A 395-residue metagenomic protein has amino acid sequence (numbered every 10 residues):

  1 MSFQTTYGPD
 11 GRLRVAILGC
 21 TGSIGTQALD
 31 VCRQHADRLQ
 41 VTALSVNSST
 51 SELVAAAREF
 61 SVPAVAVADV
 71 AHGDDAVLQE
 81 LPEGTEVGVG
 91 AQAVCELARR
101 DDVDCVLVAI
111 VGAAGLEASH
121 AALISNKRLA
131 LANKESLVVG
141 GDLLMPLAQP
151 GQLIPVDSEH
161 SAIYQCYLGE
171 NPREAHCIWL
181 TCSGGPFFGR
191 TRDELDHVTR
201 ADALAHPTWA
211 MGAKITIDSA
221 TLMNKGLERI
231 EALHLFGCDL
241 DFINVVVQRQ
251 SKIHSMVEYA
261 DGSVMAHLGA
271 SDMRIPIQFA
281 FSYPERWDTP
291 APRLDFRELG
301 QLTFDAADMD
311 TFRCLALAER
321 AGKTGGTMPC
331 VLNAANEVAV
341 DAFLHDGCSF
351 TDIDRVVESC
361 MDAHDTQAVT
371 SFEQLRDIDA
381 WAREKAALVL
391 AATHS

Functional and structural regions predicted by a protein language model:
M1-S395: Catalytic, metal-anchored helix/loop core of enzyme active sites in primary metabolism
